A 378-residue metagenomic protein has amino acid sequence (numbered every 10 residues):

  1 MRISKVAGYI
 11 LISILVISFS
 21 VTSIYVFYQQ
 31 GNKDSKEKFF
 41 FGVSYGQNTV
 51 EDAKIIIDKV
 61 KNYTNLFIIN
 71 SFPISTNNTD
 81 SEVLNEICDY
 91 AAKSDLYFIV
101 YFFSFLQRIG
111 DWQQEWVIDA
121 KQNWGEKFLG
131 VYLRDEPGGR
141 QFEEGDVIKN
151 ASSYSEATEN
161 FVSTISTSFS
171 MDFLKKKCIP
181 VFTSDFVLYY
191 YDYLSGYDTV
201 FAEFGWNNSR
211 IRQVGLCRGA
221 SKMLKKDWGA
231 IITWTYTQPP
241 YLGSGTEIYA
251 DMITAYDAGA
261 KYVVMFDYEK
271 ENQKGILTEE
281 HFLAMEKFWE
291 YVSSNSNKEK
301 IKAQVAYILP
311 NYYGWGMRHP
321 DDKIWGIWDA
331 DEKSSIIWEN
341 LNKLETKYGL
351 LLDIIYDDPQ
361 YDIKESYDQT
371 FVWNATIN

Functional and structural regions predicted by a protein language model:
M1-S18, T22-F27: N-terminal Sec-pathway targeting helices
G8, T22-N378: Glycan-processing catalytic domains of CAZymes
